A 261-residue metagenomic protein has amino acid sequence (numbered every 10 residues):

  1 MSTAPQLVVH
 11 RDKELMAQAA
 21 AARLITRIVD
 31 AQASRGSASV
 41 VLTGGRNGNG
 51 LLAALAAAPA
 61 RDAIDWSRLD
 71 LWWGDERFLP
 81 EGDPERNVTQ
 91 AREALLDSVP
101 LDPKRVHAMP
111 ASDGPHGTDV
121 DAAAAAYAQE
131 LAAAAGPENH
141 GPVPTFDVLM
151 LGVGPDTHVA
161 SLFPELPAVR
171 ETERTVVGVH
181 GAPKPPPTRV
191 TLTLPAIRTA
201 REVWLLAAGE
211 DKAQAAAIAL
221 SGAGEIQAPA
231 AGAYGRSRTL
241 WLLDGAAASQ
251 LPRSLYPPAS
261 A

Functional and structural regions predicted by a protein language model:
M1-V40, D121: N-terminal glycine-/serine-/threonine-rich phosphate-binding loop
T3-A4, I64-D147: Ligand-binding beta-strand-loop-alpha-helix segment within the catalytic cores of soluble metabolic enzymes
Q32-A58: Glycine-rich N-terminal segment of FAD-binding domains in flavoprotein oxidoreductases, spanning the beta-loop-helix
L42-N47, L151-P155, A208: Glycine-rich beta-strand-to-loop/alpha-helix junction loops that act as flexible
A54-D65, T89, P164-E173: A glycine- and small-aliphatic-rich helix-loop capping segment at beta-alpha/alpha-beta transitions that lines
A60-D70, V99-L101, A168-V169, P195-A200 (+1 more regions): Short, conserved loop/helix-junction motifs that constitute active-site signature segments in enzyme catalytic cores
V148-P195: Class I SAM-dependent methyltransferase SAM-binding "motif I" and its flanking Rossmann-like core
P195, R201-A261: ATP/nucleoside-binding phosphotransfer catalytic cores, i.e., glycine-rich phosphate-binding loops
